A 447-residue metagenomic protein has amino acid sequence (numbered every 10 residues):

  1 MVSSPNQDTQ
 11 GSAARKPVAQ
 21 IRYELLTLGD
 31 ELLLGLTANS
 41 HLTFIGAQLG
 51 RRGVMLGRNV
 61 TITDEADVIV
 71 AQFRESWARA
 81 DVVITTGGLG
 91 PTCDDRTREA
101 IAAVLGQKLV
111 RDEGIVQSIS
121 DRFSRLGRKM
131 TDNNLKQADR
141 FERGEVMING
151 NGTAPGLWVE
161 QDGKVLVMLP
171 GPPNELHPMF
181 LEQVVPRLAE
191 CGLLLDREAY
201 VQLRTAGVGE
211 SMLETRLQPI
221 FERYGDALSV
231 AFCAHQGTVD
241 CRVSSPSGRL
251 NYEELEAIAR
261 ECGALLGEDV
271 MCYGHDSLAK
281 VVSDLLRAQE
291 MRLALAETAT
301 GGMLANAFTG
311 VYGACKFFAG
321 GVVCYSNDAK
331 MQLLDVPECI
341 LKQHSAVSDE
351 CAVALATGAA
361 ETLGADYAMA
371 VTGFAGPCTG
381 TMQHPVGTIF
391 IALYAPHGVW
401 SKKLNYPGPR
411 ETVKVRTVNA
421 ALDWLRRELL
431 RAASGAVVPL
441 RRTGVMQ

Functional and structural regions predicted by a protein language model:
P17-V60, Y252-E253: Glycine-rich phosphate/diphosphate-binding loop of Rossmann-like nucleotide-binding domains
Y23-L25, L166, L293: Conserved hydrophobic helix-helix packing surfaces used for dimerization/oligomerization
D30-E31, G88-P91, G171-N174, G373-P377: Short glycine-rich anion-binding loops that position phosphate/pyrophosphate groups of nucleotides and phosphorylated
R58-V68, N405-G408: Short beta->alpha junction loops
V68-R74, A78, D95-C191: Proline/glycine-rich low-complexity loops and linkers
K136, L250-Q447: Short alpha-helical segments enriched in small residues
E160-G237, S244-L255: Accessory alpha-helical/coil subdomains and C-terminal extensions that flank or cap enzyme catalytic cores
